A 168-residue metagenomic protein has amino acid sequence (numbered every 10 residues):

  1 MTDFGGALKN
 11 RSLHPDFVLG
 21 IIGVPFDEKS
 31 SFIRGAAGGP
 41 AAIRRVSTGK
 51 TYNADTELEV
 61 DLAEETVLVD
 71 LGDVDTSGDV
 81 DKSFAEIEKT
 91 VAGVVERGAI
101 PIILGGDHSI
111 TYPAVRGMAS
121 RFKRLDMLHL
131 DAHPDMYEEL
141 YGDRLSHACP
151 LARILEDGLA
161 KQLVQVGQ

Functional and structural regions predicted by a protein language model:
M1-Q168: Conserved alpha-helical scaffold segments that buttress catalytic/binding sites
